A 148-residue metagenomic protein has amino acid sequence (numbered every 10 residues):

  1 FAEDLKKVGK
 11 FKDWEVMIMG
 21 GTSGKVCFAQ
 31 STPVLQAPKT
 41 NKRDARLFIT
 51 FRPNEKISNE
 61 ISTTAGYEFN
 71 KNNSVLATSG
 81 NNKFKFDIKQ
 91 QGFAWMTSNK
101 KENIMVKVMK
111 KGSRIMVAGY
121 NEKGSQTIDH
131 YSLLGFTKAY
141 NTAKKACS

Functional and structural regions predicted by a protein language model:
A2-S148: A generic "folded-domain core" signal
